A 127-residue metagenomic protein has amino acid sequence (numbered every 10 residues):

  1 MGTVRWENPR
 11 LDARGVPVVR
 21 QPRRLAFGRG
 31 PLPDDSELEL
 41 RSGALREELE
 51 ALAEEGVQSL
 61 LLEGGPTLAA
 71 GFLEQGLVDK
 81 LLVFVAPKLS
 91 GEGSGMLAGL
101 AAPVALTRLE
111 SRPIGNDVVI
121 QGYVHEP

Functional and structural regions predicted by a protein language model:
M1-P127: Enzymes that bind and transform nitrogen-containing heteroaromatic metabolites
